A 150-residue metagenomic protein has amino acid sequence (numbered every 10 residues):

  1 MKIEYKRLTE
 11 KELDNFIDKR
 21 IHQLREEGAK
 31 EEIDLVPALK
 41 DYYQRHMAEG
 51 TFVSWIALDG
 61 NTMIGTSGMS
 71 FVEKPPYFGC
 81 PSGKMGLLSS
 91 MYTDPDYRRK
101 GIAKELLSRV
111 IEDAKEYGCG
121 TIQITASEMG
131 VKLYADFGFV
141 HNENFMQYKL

Functional and structural regions predicted by a protein language model:
E4-D18: A short beta-loop-alpha structural element at the N-terminal edge of CoA-dependent acyl/N-acetyltransferase catalytic
I21-Y43, G83: Conserved GNAT-fold acetyl-CoA-binding loop/helix
Q44-I56, L87: A short helix-loop-beta-strand connector motif used in the catalytic cores of GNAT acetyltransferases and, in some
I56, T62-F71, L87, Y92: Conserved beta-strand in the GNAT
G79-P95, N144-Q147: Conserved acetyl-CoA binding element of GNAT-fold acetyltransferases
Y97, G101-R109: Conserved acetyl-CoA pyrophosphate-binding loop and the N-cap/start of the following alpha-helix in GNAT-like
L107, A114-A126: Conserved GNAT acetyl-CoA-binding A-motif
I122-K132, Q147-L150: Conserved beta-strand-loop-alpha-helix junction that forms the acyl-donor binding cleft
